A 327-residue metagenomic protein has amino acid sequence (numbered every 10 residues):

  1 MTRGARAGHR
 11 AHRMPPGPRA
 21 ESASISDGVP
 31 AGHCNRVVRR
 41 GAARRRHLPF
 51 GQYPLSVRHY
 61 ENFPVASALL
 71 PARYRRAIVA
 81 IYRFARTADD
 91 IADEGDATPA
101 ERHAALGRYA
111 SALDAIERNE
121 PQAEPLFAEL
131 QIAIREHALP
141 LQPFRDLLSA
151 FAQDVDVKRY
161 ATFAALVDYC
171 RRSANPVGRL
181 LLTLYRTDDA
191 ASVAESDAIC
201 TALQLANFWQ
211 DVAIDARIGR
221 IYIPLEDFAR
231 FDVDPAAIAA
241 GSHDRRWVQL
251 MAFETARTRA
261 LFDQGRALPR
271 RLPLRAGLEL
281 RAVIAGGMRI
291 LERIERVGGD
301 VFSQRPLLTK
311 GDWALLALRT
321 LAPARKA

Functional and structural regions predicted by a protein language model:
M1-R36: Class II aminoacyl-tRNA synthetase catalytic cores and aaRS-like
S26-Q204, W209, A213-A327: Catalytic cores of Mg2+-dependent Asp-rich isoprenoid enzymes
